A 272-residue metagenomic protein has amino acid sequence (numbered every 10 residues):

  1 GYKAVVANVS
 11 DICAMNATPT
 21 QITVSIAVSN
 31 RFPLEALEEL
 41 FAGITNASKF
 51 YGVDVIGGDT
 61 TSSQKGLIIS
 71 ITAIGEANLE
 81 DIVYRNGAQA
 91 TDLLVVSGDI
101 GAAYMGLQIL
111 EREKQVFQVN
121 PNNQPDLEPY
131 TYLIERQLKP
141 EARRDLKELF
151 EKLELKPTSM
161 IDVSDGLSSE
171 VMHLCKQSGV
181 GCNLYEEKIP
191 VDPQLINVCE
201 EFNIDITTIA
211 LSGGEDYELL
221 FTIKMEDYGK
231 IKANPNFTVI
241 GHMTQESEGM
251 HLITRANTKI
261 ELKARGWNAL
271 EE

Functional and structural regions predicted by a protein language model:
G1-I22, A42-F50, L167-L174: Small-aliphatic-rich amphipathic alpha-helix that forms the alpha element of a beta-alpha
T18-E113, H242: Glycine-rich anion-binding loops of enzyme active sites
R31-D54, S62-I69, I74, K152 (+1 more regions): Glycine-/charge-enriched secondary-structure boundary and capping motifs
L79-Y84, F117-P121, G181-L184, D205 (+1 more regions): Phosphate-handling active-site elements
I82, G106, L146, E170 (+1 more regions): Hydrophobic side chains in well-ordered alpha-helices
N86, S97-D99, E135-K139, M160-V163 (+2 more regions): Glycine- and other small-residue-rich loops at beta-strand/loop junctions that grip anionic moieties
G106-N123, L127: Short, compositionally biased
Q124-H173: Polyanion-binding loop/helix "lid" in catalytic or ligand-binding cores
